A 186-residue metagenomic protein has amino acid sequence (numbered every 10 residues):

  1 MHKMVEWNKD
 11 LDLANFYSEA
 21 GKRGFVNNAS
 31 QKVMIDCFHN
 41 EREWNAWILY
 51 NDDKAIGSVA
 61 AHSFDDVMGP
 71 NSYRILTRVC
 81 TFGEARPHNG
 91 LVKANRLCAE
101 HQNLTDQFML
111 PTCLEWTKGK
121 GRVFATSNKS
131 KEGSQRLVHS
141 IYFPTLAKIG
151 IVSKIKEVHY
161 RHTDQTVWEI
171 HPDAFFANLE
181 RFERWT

Functional and structural regions predicted by a protein language model:
M1-V33, T186: Short amphipathic alpha-helix that is part of the acyltransferase structural core
G24-Y50, A60: Active-site rim helix/loop that mediates acceptor-substrate recognition in acyltransferases
D52-V59, R74: Glycine-rich phosphate/pyrophosphate-binding loop shared by adenosine-nucleotide-utilizing enzymes
H62, G69-R96: Conserved acetyl-CoA binding element of GNAT-fold acetyltransferases
N89-C113: Glycine-rich acyl-CoA binding loop
L104-R122, P144-T145: Conserved acyl-CoA
V123-S140: Conserved beta-strand-loop-alpha-helix junction that forms the acyl-donor binding cleft
T126, P144-T166: Conserved catalytic-core motifs of GNAT/GCN5-like acyltransferases
